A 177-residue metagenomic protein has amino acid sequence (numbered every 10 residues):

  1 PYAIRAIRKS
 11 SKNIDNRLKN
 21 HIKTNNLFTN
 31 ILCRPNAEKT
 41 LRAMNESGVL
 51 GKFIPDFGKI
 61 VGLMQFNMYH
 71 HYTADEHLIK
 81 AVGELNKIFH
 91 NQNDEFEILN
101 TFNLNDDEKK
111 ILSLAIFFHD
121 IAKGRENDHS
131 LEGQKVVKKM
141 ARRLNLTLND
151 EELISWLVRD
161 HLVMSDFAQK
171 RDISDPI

Functional and structural regions predicted by a protein language model:
P1, K19, N30-C33, N67 (+8 more regions): Amphipathic alpha-helical "coupling" segments that flank catalytic cores
P1-H70, K138: Non-catalytic interface/linker regions that flank or bridge core catalytic/transmembrane domains
P1-Y2, N13-N16, R34-L41, V49-I54 (+5 more regions): Intrinsically disordered or highly flexible coil/loop and linker segments, enriched in small and charged/polar residues
K23, K39, K80, I116 (+1 more regions): Amphipathic alpha-helical interaction segments
E46-F66, Y72-I116: Active-site-adjacent "gating/activation" loops or surface patches in catalytic cores
T73, T101-I177: Divalent metal-dependent catalytic cores for phosphoryl transfer on phosphate-bearing substrates
